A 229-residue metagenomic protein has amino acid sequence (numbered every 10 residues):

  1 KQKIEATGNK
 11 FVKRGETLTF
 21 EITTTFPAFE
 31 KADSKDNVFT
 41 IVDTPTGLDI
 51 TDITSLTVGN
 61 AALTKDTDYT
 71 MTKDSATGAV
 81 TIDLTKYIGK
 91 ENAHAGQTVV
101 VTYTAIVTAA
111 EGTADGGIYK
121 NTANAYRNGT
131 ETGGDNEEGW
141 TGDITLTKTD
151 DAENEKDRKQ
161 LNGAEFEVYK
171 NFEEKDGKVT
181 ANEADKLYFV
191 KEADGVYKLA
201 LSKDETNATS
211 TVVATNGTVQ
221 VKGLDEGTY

Functional and structural regions predicted by a protein language model:
K1-Y229: Solvent-exposed loop/turn and edge beta-strand elements of beta-rich ligand-binding domains
